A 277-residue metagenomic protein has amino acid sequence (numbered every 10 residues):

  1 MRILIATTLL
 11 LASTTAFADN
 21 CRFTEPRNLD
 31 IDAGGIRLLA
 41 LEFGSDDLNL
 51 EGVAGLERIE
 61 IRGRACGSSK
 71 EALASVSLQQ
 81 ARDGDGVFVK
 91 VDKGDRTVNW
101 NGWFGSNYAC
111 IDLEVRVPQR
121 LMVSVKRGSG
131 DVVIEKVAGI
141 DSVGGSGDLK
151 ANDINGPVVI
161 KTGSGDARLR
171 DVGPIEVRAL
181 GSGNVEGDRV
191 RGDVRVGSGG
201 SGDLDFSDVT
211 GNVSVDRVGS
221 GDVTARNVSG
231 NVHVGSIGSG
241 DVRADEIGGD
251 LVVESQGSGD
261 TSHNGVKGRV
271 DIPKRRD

Functional and structural regions predicted by a protein language model:
M1-L4: Positively charged n-region of N-terminal signal peptides that target proteins for export
S13-T14: N-terminal signal peptide c-region/cleavage motif recognized by signal peptidases
F17-R127, D131-G144, D148-T162, D166-A179 (+5 more regions): Acidic (Asp/Glu) and glycine-rich low-complexity loops/linkers that are typically intrinsically disordered
E135, N152, R170, D188 (+5 more regions): Conserved positions within tandem-repeat grammars
